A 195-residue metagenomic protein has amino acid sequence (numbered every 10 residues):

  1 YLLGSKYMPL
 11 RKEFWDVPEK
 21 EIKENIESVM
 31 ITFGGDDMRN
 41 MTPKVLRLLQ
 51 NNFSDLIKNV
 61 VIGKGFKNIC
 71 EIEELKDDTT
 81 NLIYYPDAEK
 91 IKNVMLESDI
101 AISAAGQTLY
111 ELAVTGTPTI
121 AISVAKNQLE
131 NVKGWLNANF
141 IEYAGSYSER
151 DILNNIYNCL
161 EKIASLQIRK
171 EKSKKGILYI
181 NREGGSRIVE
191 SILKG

Functional and structural regions predicted by a protein language model:
Y1-N40, I69-C70: A nucleotide-sugar donor-handling region in carbohydrate enzymes
E71-D87: Nucleotide-activated donor-binding/catalytic signature segment of Leloir-type glycosyltransferases, i.e., the conserved
T80, L96-Q107: Acidic donor-binding loop of glycosyltransferase active sites
P86-S98, A113-V114: Short acidic alpha-helix that forms the nucleotide-activated donor recognition element in Leloir-type transferases
L109-N154: Catalytic binding pocket for nucleotide-activated donors in carbohydrate/polymer assembly enzymes
Y143, D151-I168: C-terminal "capping" alpha-helix adjacent to the active site of nucleotide-linked donor transferases in cell-envelope
I168-R182: A short, well-ordered alpha-helix in the C-terminal region of glycosyltransferases
N181-G195: C-terminal alpha-helical cap of glycosyltransferases
